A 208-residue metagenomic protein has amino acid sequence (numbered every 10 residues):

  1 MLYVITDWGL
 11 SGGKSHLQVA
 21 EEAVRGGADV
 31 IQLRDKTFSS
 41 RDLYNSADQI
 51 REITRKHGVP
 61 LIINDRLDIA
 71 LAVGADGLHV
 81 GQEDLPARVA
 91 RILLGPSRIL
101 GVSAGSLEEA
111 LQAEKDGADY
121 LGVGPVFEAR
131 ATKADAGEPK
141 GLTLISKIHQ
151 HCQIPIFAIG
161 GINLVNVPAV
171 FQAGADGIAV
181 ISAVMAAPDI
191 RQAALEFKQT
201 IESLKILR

Functional and structural regions predicted by a protein language model:
M1-L85, I92-Y120, K140, K147 (+3 more regions): Conserved N-terminal beta1-alpha1 strand-loop-helix module at the mouth
Q32-K36, R130, A179: A short, mixed-charge helix-start or loop-turn motif at secondary-structure junctions
D68, V126-F127, D176, A183-V184: Flexible glycine-rich beta->alpha loop in the catalytic core of nucleotide-sugar glycosyltransferases
A70, F127-A134: A short acidic, helix-capping loop that chelates divalent metal ions and anchors anionic groups
V123, F157-I162, I178-S182: Glycine-rich beta-strand-to-loop/alpha-helix junction loops that act as flexible
G137: Conserved catalytic-core motifs of GNAT/GCN5-like acyltransferases
F171-A173: C-terminal binding/interaction regions
